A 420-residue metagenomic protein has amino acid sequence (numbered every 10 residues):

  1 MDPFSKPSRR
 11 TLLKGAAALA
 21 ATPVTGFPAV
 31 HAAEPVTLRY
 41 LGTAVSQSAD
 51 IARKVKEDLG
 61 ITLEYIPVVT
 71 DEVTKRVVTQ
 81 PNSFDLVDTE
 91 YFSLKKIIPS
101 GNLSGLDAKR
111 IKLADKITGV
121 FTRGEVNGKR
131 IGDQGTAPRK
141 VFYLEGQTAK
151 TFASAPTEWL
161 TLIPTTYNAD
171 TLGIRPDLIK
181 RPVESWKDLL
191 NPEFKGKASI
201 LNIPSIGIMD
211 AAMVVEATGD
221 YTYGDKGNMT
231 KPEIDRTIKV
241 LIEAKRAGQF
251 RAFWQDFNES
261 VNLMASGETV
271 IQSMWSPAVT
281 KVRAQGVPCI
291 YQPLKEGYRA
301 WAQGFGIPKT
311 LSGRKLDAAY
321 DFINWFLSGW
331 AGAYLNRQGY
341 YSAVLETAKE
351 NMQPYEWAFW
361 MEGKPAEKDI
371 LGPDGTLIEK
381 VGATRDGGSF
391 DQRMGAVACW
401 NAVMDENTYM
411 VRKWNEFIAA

Functional and structural regions predicted by a protein language model:
D2-A20: N-terminal secretory signal peptides and thylakoid transit peptides that target proteins across membranes
A32, P308-D386: Mature extracytoplasmic/periplasmic domains
A33-S100: Early extracytoplasmic/lumenal segment of secretory-pathway proteins
T43, V69-T70, D88-S93, P204 (+2 more regions): Beta->alpha turn/N-cap motifs
Q80-D88, N102, F194-G196, S266-I271: Alpha-to-beta junction loops
I98-E259: Extracytoplasmic ligand-binding site segments that recognize negatively charged/polar headgroups
Q249-S312, N351-M352, E356: Extracytoplasmic/periplasmic substrate-binding proteins
T376-A420: Conserved C-terminal helix/tail region of periplasmic/extracytoplasmic solute-binding proteins
